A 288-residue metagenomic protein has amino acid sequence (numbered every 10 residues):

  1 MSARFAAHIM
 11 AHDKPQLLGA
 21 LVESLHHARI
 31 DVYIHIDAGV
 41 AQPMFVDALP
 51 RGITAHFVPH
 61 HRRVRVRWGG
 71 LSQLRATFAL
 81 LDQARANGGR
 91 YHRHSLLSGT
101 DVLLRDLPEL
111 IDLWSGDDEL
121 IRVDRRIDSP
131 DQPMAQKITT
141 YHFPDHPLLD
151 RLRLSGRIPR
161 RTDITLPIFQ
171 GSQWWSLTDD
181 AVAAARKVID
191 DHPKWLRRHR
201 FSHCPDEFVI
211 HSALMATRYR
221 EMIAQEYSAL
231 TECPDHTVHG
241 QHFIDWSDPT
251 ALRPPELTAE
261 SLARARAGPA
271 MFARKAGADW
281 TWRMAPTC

Functional and structural regions predicted by a protein language model:
M1-C288: ER/Golgi luminal nucleotide-sugar-dependent glycosyltransferases, focusing on the catalytic module
